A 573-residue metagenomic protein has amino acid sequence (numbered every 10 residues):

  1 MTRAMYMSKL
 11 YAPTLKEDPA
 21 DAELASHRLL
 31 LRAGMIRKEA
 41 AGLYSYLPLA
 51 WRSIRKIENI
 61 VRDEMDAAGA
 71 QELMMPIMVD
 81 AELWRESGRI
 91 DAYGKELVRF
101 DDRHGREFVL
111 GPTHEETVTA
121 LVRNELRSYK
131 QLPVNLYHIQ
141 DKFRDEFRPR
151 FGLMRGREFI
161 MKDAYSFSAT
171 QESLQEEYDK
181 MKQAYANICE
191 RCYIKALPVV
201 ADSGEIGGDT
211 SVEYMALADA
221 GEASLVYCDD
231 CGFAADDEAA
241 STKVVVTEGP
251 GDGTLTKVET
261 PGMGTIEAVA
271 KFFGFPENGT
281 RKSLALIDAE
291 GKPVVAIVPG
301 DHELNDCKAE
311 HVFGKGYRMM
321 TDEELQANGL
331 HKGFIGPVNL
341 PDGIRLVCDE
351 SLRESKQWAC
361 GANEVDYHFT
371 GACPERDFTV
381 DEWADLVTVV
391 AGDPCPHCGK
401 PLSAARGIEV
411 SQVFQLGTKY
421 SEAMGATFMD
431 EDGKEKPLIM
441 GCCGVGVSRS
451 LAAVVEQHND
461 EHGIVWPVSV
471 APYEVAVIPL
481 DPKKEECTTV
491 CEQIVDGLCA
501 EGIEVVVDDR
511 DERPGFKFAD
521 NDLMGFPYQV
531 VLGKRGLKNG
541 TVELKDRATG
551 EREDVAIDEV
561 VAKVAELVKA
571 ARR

Functional and structural regions predicted by a protein language model:
M1-R573: NTP/phosphate- and nucleic-acid-binding module
